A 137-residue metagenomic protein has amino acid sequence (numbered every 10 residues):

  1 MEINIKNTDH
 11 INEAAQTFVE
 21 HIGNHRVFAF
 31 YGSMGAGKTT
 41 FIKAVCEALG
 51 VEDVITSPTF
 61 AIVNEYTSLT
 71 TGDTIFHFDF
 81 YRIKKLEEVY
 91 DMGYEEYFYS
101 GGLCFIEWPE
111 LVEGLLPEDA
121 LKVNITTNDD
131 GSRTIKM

Functional and structural regions predicted by a protein language model:
M1, E47, E87-V89, E95-M137: Short phosphate-coordinating micro-motif centered on Lys-Gly-acidic
M1-T17: N-terminal pre-Walker A segment at the start of P-loop NTPase domains
V19-H25: Phosphate-binding P-loop
F28-F30: Hydrophobic anchor at the beta1->P-loop junction of P-loop NTPases
M34: The conserved Walker
K38: Conserved lysine of the Walker
V51-Y66: Short beta-strand-centered segment that lines the nucleotide-binding/catalytic pocket of NTP-utilizing
S68-Y97: Mid-chain, well-packed structural core segment of small domains
